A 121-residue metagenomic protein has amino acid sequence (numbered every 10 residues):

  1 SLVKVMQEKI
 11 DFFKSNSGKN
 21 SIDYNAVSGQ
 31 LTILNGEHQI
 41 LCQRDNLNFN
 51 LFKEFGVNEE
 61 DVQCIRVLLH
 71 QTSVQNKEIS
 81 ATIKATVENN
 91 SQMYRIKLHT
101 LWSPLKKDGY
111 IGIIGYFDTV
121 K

Functional and structural regions predicted by a protein language model:
S1-E8, D118-K121: PAS-associated C-terminal cap
E8-E54: PAS-family sensory domain signal
S15, S73-K77, M93: Short loop/turn motifs at secondary-structure junctions and domain boundaries
T32, I79, T86-E88, Q92-I96: PAS-family sensory domains
E59-A85: Terminal output helix/cap of sensory domains in signal transduction proteins
I96-T119: Short loop/turn elements at sensory-signaling interfaces that couple input to output
